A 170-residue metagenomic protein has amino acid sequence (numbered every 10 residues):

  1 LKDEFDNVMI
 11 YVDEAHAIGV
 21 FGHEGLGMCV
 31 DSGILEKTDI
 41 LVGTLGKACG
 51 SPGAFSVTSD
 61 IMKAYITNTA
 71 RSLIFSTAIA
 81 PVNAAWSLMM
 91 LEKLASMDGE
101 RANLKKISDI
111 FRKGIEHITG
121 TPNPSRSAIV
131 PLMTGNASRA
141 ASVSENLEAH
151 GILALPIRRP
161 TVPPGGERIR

Functional and structural regions predicted by a protein language model:
L1-E4: Short amphipathic alpha-helices and their capping/turn segments at secondary-structure boundaries
N7-M9, H16-R126, R139: Active-site C-terminal subdomain of aminotransferase-like
Y11-V12, M133: Short, conserved beta-strand edge motifs with alternating hydrophobic and charged residues
A15-A17, R159-P160: Active-site beta-loop-alpha junctions enriched in small/polar residues
A102-D109, H117-G151, R159-I169: Conserved PLP-binding catalytic core of the aspartate aminotransferase-like
